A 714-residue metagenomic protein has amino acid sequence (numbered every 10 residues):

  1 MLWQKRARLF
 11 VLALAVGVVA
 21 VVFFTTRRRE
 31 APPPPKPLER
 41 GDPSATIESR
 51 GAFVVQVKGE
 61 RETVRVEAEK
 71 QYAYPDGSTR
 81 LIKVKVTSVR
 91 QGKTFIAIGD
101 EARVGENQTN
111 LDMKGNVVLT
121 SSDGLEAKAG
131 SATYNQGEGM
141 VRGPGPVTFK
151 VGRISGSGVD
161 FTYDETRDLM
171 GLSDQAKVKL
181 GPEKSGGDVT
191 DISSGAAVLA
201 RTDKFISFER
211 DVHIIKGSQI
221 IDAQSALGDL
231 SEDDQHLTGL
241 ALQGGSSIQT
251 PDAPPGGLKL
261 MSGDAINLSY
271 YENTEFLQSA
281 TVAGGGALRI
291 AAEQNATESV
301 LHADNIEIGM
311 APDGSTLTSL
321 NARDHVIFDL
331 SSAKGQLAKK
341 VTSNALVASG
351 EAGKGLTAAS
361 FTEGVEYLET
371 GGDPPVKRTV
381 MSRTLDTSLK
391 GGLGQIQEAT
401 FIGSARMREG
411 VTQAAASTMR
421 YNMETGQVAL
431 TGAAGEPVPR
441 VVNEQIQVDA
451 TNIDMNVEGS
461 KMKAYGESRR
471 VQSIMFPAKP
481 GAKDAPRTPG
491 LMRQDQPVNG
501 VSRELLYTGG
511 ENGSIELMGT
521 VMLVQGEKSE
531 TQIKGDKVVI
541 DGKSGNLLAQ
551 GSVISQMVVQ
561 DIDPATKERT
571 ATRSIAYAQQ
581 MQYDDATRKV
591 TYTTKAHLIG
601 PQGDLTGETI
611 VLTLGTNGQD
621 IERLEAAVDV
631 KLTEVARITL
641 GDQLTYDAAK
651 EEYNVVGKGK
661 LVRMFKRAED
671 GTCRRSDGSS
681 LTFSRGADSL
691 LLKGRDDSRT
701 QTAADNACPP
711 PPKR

Functional and structural regions predicted by a protein language model:
M1-R714: Mature-chain termini and adjacent capping regions
